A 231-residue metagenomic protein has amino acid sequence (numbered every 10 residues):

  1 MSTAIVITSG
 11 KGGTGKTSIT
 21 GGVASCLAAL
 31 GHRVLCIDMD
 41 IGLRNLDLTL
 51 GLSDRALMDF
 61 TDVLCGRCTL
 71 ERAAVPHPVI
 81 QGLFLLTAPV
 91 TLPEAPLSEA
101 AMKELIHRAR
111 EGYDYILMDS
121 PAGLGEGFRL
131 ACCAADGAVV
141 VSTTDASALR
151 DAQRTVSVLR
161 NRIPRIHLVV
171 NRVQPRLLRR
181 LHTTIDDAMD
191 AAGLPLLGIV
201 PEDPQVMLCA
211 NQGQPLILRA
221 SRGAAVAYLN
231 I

Functional and structural regions predicted by a protein language model:
M1-A4, R165: Acidic-aromatic/histidine active-site loop/patch
A4-T69, Y115: Walker A/P-loop NTP-binding active-site region of P-loop NTPases, recognizing the glycine-rich GxxxxGKT/S
S9, D38, T87-V90, S120 (+1 more regions): Flexible glycine-/small-residue-rich
M39-E111, V206-I217: P-loop/Walker-type NTP enzyme "switch/lid" segment
T91-L92, R172-R176, S221: Short histidine/acidic/glycine/proline-rich micro-motifs that form metal- and phosphate-coordinating active-site loops
A100, E104, R108-E111, Y115-E202 (+1 more regions): Conserved catalytic-core segment of NTP-binding enzymes
Q212-I231: NTP-binding/hydrolysis catalytic cores, primarily Walker-type P-loop NTPases
